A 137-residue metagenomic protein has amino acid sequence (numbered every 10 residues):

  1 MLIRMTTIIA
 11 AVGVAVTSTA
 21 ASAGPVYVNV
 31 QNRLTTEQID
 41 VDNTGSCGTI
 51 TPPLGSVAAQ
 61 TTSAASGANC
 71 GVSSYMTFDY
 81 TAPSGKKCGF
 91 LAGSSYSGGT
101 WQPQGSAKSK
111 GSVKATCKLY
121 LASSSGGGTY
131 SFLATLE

Functional and structural regions predicted by a protein language model:
M1-I8: Bacterial N-terminal signal peptides that target proteins for export
I9-A11, A20-A21: Cleavable N-terminal signal peptides
T19-E137: Intrinsically disordered, low-complexity segments enriched in small/polar residues
